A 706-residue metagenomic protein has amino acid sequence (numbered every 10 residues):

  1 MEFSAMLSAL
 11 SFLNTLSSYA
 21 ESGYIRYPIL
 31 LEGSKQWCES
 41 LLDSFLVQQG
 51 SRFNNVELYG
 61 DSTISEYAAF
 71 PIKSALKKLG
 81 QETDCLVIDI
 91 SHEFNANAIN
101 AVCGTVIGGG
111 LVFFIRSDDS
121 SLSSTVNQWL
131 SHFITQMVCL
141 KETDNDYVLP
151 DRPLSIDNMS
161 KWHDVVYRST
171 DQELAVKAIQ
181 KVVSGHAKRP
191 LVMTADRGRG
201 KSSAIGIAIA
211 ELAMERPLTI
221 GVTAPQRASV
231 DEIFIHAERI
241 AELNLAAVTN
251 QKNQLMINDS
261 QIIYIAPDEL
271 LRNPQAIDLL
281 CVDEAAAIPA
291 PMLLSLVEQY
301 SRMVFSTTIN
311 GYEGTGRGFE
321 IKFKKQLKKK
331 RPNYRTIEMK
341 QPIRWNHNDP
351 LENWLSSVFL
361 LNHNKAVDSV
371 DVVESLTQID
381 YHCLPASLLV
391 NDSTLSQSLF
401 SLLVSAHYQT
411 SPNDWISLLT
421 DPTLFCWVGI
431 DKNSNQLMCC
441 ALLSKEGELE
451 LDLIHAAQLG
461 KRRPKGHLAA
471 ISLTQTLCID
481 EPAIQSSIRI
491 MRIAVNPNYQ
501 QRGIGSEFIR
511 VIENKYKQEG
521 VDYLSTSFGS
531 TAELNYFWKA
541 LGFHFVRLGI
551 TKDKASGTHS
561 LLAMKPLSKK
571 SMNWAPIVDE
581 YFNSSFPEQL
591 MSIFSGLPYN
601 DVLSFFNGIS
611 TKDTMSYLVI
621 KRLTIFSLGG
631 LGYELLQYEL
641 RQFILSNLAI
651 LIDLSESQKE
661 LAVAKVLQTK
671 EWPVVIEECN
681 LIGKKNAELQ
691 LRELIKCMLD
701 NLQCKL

Functional and structural regions predicted by a protein language model:
A5-L16, D164-R189: N-terminal pre-P-loop "Q-motif" helix
R26-S34, F53-D61, V192-T194, L218-A237: Conserved RecA-like ASCE P-loop NTPase motor core of nucleic-acid helicases/translocases
L41, A204, A208, F508: Hydrophobic positions on the alpha1 helix immediately C-terminal to the Walker A/P-loop
V47-Q48, S202-E215: Walker A/P-loop NTP-binding motif
D61-D84, P225-N273: Inter-Walker segment of RecA-like/P-loop motor cores
S124-L174, K325-V367: Conserved coupling/interface region of RecA-like P-loop/ASCE motor cores
K201-S202, I490-M491, Q501-I512: Glycine-rich acyl-CoA binding loop
A246-N258, I265-P267, P291, E298-Y408 (+2 more regions): Terminal substrate-recognition subdomain of acyl/acetyltransferases
